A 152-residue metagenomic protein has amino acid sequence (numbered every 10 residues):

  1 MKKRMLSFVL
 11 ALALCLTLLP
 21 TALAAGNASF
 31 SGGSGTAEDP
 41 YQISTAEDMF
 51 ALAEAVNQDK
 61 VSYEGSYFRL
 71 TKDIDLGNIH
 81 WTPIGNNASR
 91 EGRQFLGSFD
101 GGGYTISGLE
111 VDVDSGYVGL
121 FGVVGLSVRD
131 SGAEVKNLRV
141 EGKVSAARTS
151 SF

Functional and structural regions predicted by a protein language model:
M1-L10: Positively charged n-region of N-terminal signal peptides that target proteins for export
A11-T17, T21: Bacterial N-terminal signal peptides
L23-F152: Surface-exposed repetitive/solenoidal architectures
